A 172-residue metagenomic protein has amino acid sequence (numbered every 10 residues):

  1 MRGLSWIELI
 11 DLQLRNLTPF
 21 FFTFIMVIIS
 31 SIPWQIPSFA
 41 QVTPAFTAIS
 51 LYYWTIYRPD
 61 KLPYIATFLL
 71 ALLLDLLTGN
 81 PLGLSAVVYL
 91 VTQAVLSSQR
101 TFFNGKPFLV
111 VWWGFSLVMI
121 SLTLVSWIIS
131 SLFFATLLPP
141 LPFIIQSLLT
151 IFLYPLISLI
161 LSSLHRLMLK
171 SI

Functional and structural regions predicted by a protein language model:
M1-I172: Terminal, non-globular segments
